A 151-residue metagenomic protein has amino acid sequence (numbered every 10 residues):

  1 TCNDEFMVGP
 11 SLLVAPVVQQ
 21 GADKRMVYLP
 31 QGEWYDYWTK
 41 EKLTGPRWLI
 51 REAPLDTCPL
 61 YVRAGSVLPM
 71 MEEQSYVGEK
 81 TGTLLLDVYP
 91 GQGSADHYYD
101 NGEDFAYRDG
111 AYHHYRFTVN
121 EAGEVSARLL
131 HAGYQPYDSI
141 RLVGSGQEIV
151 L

Functional and structural regions predicted by a protein language model:
T1-G146: Catalytic core of carbohydrate-active enzymes
Q147-L151: Intrinsically disordered, low-complexity linkers and stems that provide flexible hinges in membrane-associated
